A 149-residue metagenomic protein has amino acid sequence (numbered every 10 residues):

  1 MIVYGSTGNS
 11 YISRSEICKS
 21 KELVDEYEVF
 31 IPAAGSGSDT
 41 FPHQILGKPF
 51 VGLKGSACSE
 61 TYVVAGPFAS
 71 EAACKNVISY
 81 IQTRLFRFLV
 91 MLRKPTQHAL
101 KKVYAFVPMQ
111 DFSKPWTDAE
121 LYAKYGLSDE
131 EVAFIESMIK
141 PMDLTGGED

Functional and structural regions predicted by a protein language model:
M1-P115, E120-G126, E131-D149: Polybasic, glycine- and aromatic-enriched phosphate-binding surface used to engage nucleic acids
